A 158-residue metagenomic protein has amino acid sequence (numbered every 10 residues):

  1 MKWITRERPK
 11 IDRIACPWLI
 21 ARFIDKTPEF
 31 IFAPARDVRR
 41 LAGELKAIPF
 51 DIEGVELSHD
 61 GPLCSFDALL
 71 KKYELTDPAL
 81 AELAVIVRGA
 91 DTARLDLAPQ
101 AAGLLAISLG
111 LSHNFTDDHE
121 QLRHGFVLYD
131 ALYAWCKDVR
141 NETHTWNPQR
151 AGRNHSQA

Functional and structural regions predicted by a protein language model:
M1-R8, W18-R150, N154: Extended, well-folded catalytic/binding cores that form a central cleft or groove in large enzyme and scaffold domains
